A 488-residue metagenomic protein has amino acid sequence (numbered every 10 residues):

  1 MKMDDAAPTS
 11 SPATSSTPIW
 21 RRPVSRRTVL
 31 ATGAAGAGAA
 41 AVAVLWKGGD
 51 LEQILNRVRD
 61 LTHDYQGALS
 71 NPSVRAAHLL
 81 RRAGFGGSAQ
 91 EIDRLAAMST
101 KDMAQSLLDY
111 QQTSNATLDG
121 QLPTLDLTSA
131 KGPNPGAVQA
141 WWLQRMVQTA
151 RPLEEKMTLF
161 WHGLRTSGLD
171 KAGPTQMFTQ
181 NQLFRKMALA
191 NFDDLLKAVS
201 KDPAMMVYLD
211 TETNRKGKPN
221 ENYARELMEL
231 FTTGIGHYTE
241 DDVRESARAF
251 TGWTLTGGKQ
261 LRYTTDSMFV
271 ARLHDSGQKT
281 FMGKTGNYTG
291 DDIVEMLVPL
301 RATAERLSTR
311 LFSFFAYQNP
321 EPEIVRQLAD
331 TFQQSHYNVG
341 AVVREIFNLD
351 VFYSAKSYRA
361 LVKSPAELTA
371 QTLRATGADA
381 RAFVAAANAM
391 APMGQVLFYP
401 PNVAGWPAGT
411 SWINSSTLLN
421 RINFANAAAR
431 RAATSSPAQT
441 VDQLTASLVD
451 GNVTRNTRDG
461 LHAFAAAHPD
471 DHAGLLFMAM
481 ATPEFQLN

Functional and structural regions predicted by a protein language model:
M1-V24: N-terminal secretory signal peptides
K2-D4, T17, T28-G49: N-terminal export signals
L30, A34-A37, W142, T175-T376: Active-site substrate-binding loop specific to GH73 endo-beta-N-acetylglucosaminidase modules in bacterial autolysins
L51-R59: N-terminal hydrophobic targeting segments that direct proteins to the cell envelope
D60-H63, A68-P72, A77-S88, L300 (+2 more regions): Flexible, low-complexity segments enriched for small/polar residues
T62-T113, T166, K201-V207, T211-N214 (+5 more regions): Cell-wall polysaccharide-cleaving catalytic domain and substrate-binding groove, primarily in peptidoglycan/chitin
A89-F178, Q182-M187: N-terminal accessory alpha/beta regions
P135-A140, T158, A198-D202, E345 (+1 more regions): Solvent-exposed, amphipathic alpha-helical "stalk/arm" or coiled-coil-like segments used as scaffolds
